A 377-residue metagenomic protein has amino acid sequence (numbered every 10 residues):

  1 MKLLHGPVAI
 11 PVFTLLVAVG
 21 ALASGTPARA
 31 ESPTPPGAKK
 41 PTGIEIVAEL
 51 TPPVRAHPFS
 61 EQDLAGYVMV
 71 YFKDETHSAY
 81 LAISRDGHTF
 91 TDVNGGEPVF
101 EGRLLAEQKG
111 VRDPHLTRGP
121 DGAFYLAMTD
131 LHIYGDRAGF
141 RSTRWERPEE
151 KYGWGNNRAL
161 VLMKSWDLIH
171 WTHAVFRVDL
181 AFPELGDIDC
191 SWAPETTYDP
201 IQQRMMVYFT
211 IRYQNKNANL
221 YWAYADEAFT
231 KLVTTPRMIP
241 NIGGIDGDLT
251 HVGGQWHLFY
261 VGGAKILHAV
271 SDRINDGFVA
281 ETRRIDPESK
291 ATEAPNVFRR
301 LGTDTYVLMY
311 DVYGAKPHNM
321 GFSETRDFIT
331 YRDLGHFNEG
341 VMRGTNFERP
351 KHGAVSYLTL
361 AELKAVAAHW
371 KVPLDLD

Functional and structural regions predicted by a protein language model:
M1-F13: Bacterial N-terminal signal peptides that target proteins for export
K2, E31-S32: N-terminal acidic, proline/glycine-rich, low-complexity intrinsically disordered segments
H5-V8, A21, A159: Hydrophobic residues within membrane-embedded alpha helices
I10-S24: Bacterial N-terminal signal peptides
T26-R29: Sec/Tat signal peptide C-region and signal peptidase I cleavage site
S32-D377: Carbohydrate-active catalytic/glycan-binding domains of CAZyme proteins, especially the secreted or lumenal ectodomains
